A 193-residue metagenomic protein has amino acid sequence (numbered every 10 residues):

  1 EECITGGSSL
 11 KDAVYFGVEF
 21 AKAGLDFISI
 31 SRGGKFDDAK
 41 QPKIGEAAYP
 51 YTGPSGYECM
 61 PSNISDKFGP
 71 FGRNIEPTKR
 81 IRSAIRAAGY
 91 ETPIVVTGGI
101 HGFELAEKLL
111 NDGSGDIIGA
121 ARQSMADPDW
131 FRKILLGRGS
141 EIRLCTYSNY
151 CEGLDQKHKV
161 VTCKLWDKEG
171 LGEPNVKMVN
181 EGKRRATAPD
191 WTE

Functional and structural regions predicted by a protein language model:
E1-E193: Flavin-dependent oxidoreductase catalytic cores
